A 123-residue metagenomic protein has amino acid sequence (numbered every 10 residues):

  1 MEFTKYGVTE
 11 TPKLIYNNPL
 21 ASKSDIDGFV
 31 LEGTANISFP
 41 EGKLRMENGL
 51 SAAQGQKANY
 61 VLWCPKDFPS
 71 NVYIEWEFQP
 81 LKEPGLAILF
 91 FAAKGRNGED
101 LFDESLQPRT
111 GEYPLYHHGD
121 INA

Functional and structural regions predicted by a protein language model:
M1-A123: Extracellular glycan-recognition regions
